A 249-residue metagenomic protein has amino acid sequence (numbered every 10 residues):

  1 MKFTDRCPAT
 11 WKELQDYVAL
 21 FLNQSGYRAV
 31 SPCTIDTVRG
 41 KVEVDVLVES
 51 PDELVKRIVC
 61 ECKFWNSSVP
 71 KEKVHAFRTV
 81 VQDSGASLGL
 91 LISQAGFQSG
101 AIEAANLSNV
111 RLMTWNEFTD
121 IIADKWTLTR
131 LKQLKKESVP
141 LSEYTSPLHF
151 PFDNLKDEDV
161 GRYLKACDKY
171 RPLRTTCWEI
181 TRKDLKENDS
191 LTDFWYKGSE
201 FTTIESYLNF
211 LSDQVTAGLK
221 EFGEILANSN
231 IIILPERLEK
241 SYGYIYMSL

Functional and structural regions predicted by a protein language model:
M1-L249: Mixed-charge (Asp/Glu-Lys/Arg
